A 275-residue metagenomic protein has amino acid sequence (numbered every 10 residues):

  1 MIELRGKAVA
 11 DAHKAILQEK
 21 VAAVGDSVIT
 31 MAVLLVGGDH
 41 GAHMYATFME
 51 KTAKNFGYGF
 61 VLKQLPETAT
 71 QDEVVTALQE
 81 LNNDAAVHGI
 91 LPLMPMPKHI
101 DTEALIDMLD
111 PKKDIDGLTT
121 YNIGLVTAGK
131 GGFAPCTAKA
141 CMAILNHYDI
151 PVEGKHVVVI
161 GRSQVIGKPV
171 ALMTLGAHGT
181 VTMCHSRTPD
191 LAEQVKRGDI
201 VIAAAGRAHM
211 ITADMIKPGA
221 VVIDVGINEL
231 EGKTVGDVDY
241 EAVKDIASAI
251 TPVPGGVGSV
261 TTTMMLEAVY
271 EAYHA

Functional and structural regions predicted by a protein language model:
M1-S27: Positively charged, low-complexity intrinsically disordered leader regions
V21-M31, G37-N55: N-terminal glycine-rich anion-binding loops that anchor highly charged ligand groups
L35, L91-P95, I160: Short beta-strand segments
V36-G38, A42-E50, G132-V221, V225 (+1 more regions): Glycine-rich phosphate/diphosphate-binding loop of Rossmann-like nucleotide-binding domains
A53-T68, V181-M183: Short beta-strand elements in bilobed, periplasmic/extracellular small-molecule ligand-binding domains
E73-A85: Short, well-structured alpha-helical segments in soluble
P92-V152: Anion-binding alpha/beta catalytic cores of soluble intermediary-metabolism enzymes, centered on
T102-I123, G226-A275: Rossmann-fold NAD(P)-binding glycine/threonine-rich loop
